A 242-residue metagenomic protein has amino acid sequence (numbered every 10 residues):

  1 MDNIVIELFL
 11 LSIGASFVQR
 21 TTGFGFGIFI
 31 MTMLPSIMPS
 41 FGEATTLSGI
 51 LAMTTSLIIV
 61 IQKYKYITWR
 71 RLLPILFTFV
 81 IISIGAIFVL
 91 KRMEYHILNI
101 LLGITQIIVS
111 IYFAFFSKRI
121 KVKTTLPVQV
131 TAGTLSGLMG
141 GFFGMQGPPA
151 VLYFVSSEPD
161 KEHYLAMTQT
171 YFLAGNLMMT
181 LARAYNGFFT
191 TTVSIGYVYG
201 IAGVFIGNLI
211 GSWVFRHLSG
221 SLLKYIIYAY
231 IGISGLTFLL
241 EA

Functional and structural regions predicted by a protein language model:
I4-L73, G133, G137, G147-I201 (+1 more regions): Small-residue-rich hydrophobic segments that form or flank transmembrane alpha-helices in multi-pass membrane proteins
F17, T21, M33, I37 (+10 more regions): Membrane-interface helix caps of multi-pass small-molecule transporters
E43-F115: Membrane helix-loop-helix hairpins that form the core translocation module of multi-pass transporters
A44, G85, V89-L90, Y95 (+3 more regions): Hydrophobic alpha-helical transmembrane segments in multi-pass integral membrane proteins
V60-P74, L90-I100, I120-T124, F189-I195 (+1 more regions): Interfacial helix-loop-helix linkers and transmembrane-helix boundary segments in multi-pass membrane proteins
T68-F79, I100-T105, T124-G133, H163-T170 (+1 more regions): Cytoplasmic-side transmembrane-helix entry/capping segments in multi-pass membrane proteins
F79-I87, Y95-F115, Y199-S212, G220-A242: Selective transmembrane alpha-helices of multi-pass membrane proteins
L101-F143: Hydrophobic, well-structured mid-protein blocks that either form specific transmembrane helices
